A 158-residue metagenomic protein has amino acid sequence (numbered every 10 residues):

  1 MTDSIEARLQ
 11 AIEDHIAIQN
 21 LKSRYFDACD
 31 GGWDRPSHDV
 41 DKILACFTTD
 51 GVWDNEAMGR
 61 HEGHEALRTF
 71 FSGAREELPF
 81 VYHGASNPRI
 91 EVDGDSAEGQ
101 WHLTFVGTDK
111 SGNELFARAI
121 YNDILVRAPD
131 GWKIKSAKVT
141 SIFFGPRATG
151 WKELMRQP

Functional and structural regions predicted by a protein language model:
M1-A7, G51-H61, L154: Short, charge-rich amphipathic segments
M1-G31, R35-A45: Short, low-complexity N-terminal intrinsically disordered segments enriched in polar/charged residues
D3-E6, E76-P158: A beta-strand edge to alpha-helix "cap/lid" segment located at domain peripheries
Q10-E13, A17, N55, L78 (+1 more regions): Conserved aromatic-histidine-acidic binding/catalytic patches
H15-L21, Y25, I43-G59, Y121-R127: A short, hydrophobic secondary-structure junction motif
D39-H102: A solvent-exposed, acidic/Ser-Thr-rich amphipathic alpha-helical stretch
